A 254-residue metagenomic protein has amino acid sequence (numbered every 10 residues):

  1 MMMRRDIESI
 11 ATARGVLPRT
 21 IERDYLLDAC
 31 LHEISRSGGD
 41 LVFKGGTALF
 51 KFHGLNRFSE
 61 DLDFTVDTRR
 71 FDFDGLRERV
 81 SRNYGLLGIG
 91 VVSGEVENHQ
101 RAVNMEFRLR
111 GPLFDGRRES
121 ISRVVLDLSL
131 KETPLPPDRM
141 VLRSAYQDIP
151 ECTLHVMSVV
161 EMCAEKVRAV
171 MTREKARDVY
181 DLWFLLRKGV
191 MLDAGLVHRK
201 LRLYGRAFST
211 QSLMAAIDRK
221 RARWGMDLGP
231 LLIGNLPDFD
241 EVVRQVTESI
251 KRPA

Functional and structural regions predicted by a protein language model:
M1-L41, F52-L62, D67-A254: Structured mid-to-C-terminal alpha-helical surface segments
F43-A48: Glycine-rich beta-strand-to-loop/alpha-helix junction loops that act as flexible
